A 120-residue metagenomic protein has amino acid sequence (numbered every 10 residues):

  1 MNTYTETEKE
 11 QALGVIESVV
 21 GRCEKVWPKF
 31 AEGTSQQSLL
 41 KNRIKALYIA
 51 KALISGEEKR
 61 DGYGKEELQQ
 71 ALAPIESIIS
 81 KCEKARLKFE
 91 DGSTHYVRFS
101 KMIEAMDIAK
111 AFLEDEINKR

Functional and structural regions predicted by a protein language model:
M1-E8, E114-R120: Terminal, compositionally biased segments
T5-E8, E17, E24, A31-G33 (+2 more regions): Polar/charged low-complexity regions in secreted precursors and cytosolic/nuclear IDRs
T7-E24, R43, E67-E83: Short amphipathic alpha-helical heptad-repeat segments
A12, V26, G33, A50-A52 (+3 more regions): Low-complexity, intrinsically disordered tandem-repeat tracts enriched in small residues
K25-S38, K59-Y63, K84-V97, N118: Charged, low-complexity interaction regions
S35-K45, Q69, T94-E104: Short, charged, amphipathic alpha-helical segments
A46-G62, A85-K88, A105-R120: Amphipathic alpha-helical coiled-coil segments
